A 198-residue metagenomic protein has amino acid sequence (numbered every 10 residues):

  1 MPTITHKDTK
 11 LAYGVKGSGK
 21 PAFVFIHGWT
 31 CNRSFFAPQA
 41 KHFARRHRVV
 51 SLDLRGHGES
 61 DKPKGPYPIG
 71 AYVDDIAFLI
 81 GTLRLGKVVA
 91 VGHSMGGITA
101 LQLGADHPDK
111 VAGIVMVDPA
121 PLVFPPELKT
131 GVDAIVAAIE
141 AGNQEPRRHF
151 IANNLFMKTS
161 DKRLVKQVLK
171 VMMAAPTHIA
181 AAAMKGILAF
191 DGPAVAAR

Functional and structural regions predicted by a protein language model:
M1-K10: N-terminal cap/lid segment of alpha/beta-hydrolase-fold proteins
T9, A22, R46-R48, R84-V89 (+1 more regions): Structural signature of beta-strand start/N-cap positions in the alpha/beta core of ABC transporter nucleotide-binding
T9-G65: Conserved HGGG/HGGXW glycine-rich cap/lid loop of the alpha/beta-hydrolase fold
Q39, Y72-D75, A180: Hydrophobic alpha-helical packing elements
F43-A44, A196-R198: Short, conserved loop/helix-junction motifs that constitute active-site signature segments in enzyme catalytic cores
G70-V88: Conserved acidic catalytic loop of the alpha/beta-hydrolase fold
L85-P125: Conserved hydrolase catalytic core segment
V123-G131, A141-A197: Conserved alpha/beta-hydrolase catalytic His-Asp/Glu region
